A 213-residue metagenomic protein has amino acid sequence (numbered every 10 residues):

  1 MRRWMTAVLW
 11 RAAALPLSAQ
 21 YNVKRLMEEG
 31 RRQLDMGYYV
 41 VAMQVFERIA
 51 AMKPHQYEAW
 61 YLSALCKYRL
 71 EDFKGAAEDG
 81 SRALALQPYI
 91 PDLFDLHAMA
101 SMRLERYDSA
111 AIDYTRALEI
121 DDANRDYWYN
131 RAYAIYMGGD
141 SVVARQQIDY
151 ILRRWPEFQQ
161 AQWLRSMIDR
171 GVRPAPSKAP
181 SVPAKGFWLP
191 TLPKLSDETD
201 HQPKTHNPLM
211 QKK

Functional and structural regions predicted by a protein language model:
N22-K24, Y57-E58, P91-D92, R125-D126 (+1 more regions): Helix-start (N-cap) detector for alpha-helical repeat units in TPR-like alpha-solenoids, especially tetratricopeptide
D35-M36, R69-L70, R103-L104, M137-G138 (+2 more regions): Register position in tetratricopeptide repeats
R48-I49, R82-A83, R116-A117, Y150-I151: Canonical positions in the second alpha-helix
R145-K213: Terminal, low-structured helical/coil segments at or just beyond the last alpha-helical repeat
